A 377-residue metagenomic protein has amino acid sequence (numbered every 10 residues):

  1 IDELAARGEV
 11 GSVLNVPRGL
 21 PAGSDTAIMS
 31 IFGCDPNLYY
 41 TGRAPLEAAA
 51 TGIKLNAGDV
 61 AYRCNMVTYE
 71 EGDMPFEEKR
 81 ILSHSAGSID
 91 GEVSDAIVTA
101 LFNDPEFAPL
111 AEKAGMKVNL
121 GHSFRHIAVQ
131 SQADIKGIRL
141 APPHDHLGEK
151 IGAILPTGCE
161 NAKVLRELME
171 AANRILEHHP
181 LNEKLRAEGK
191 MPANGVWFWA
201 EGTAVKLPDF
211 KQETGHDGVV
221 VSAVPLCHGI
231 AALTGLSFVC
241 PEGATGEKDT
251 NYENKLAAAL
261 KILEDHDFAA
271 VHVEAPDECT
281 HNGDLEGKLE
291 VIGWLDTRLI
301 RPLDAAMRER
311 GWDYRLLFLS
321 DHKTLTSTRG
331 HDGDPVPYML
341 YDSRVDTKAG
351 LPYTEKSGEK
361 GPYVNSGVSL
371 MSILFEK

Functional and structural regions predicted by a protein language model:
I1-K377: Feature captures the catalytic ectodomains and active-site-proximal regions of enzymes that hydrolyze or transfer
